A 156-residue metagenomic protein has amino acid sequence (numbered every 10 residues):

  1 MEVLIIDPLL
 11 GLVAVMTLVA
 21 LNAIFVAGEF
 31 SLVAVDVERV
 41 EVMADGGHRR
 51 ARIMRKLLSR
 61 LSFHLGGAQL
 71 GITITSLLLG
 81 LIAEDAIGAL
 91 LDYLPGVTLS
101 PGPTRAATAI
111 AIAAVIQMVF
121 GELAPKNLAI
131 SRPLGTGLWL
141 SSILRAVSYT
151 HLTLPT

Functional and structural regions predicted by a protein language model:
M1-L154: Membrane-embedded alpha-helical segments of inner-membrane proteins
